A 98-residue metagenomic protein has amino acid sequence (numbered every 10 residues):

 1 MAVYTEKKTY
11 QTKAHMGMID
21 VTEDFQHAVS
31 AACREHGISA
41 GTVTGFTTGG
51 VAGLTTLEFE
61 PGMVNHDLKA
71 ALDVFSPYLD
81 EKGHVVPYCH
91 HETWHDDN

Functional and structural regions predicted by a protein language model:
M1-N98: Active-site histidine-anchored catalytic micro-motif
